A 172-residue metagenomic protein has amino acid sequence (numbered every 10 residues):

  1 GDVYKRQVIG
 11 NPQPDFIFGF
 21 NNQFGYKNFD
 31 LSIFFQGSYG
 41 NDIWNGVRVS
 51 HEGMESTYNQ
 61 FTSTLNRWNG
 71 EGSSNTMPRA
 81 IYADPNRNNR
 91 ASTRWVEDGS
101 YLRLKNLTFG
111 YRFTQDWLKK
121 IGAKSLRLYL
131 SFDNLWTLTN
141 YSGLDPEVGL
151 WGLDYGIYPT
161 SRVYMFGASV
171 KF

Functional and structural regions predicted by a protein language model:
G1-Y4: Short, small-residue-biased leader/transition segments that mark boundaries at the very start of proteins
F16, K27-F29, S100, G122-L126 (+1 more regions): Outer-envelope beta-barrel architecture signal
G19-N21, N106-G110, M165-G167: Membrane-embedded beta-strand positions in outer-membrane beta-barrel channels/transporters
G25, Q36-S38, S131-L135, K171: Outer-membrane beta-barrel pore domains and translocons
N28-L31, D116-W117: Repeated loop/turn-to-beta-strand initiation elements of outer-membrane beta-barrel proteins
I33, L128-L130, A168: Membrane-embedded beta-strand positions of outer-membrane beta-barrel proteins
S38-L128, F132: Extracytoplasmic gating/loop element in the C-terminal half of outer-membrane beta-barrel translocons and assembly
G70-S73, N89-A91, T137-F172: C-terminal beta-signal and terminal closure region of outer-membrane beta-barrel proteins
